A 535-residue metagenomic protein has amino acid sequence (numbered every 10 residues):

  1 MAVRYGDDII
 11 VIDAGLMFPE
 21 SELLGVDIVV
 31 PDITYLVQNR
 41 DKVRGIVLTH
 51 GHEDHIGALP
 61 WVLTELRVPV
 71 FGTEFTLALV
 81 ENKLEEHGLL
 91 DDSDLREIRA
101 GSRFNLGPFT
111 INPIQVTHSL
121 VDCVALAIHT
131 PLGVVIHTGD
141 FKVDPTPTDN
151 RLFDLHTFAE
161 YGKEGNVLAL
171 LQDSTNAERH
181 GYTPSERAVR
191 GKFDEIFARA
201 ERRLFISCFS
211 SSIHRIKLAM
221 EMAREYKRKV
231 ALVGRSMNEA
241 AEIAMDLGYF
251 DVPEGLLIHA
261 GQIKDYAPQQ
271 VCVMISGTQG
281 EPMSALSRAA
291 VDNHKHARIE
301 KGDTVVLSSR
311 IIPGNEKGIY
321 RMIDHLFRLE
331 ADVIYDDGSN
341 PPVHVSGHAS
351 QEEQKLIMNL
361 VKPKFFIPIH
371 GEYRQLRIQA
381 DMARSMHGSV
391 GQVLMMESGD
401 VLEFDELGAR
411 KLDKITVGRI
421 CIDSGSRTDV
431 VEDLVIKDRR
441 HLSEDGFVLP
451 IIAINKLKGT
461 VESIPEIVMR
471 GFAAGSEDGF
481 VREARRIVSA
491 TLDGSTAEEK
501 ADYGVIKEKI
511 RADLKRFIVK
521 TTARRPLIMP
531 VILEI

Functional and structural regions predicted by a protein language model:
M1-V47, H52-Y266, S284-R298, K317-R321: His/Asp/Glu-rich metal-coordinating catalytic cores of metallo-dependent phosphodiesterases/hydrolases acting on
V11, M17-S21, K42-V43, Y335-N340 (+3 more regions): A glycine- and charged-residue-rich anion-binding loop/surface
P69, I367, M529: Short glycine-rich phosphate-binding loop at a beta-alpha junction
L84, A383, I518: Conserved hydrophobic residues forming the short capping helix/wall of the S-adenosyl-L-methionine
L95-E97, A169-L171, V333, V393-M395 (+1 more regions): Conserved beta-strand scaffold positions in the cores of enzyme catalytic domains, especially in NTP/NDP-utilizing
P108, C123-A125, Q270, D445-L449 (+1 more regions): Broad gene-expression machinery/nucleic-acid interaction feature
E178-G314, G318-V343, A349-E483, S489-K500 (+2 more regions): Hard-cation-handling environments
E499-I535: C-terminal tails and terminal domains of large nucleic-acid-associated and other macromolecular-machine proteins
